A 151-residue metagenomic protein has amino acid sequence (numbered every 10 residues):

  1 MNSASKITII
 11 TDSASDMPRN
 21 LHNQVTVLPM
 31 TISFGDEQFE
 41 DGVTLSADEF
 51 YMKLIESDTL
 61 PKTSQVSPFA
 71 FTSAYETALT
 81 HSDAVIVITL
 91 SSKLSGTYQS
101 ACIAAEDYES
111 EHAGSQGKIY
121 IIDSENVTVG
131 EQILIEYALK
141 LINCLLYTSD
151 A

Functional and structural regions predicted by a protein language model:
S5, N23-Q24, S115-K118: A short helix-to-beta-strand connector/capping loop
I7-A70: N-terminal glycine-rich anion-binding loop in soluble enzyme alpha/beta folds
I10-T11, T89-S91, I122-D123: Short beta-strand segments
D16, K53, S57, T77-H81 (+2 more regions): Change "in soluble alpha/beta enzymes" to "in soluble alpha/beta proteins
V27, V87, I119-I121: Conserved beta-strand scaffold positions in the cores of enzyme catalytic domains, especially in NTP/NDP-utilizing
A70-A101, Y108: N-terminal glycine-rich phosphate/adenylate-binding segment common to multiple enzyme folds
S95-L146: Active-site histidine-anchored catalytic micro-motif
Y147-A151: Conserved small/polar residues in nucleotide/adenosyl-binding loops
